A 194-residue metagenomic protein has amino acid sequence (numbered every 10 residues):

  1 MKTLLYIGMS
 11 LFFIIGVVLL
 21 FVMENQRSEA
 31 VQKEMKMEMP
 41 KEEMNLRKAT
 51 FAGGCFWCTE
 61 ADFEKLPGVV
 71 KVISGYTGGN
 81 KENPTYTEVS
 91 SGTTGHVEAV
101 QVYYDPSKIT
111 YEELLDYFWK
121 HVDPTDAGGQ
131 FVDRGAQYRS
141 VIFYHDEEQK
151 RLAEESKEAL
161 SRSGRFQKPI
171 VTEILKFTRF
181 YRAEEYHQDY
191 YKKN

Functional and structural regions predicted by a protein language model:
K2-N194: Flexible coil/turn and secondary-structure edge motifs
